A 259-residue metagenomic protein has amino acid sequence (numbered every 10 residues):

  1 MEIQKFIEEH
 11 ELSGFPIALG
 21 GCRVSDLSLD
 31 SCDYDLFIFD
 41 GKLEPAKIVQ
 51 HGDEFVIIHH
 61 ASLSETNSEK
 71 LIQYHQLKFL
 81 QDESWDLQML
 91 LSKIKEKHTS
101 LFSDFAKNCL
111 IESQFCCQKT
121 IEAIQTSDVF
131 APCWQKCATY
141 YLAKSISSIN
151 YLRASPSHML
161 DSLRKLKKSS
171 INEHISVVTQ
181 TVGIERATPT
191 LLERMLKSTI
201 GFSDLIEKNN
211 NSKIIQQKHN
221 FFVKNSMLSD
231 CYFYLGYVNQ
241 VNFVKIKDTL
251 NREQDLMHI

Functional and structural regions predicted by a protein language model:
M1-S84: Metal-dependent nucleotidyltransferase catalytic core
K5-E9, S92, N220: Polar/charged alpha-helical tracts
H10, H51, H59-H60, H75 (+5 more regions): Histidine (H) residue identity feature
I17-A18, S68, L87, I94 (+4 more regions): Generic alpha-helix detector with strongest preference for long hydrophobic helices that associate with membranes
E54-K119, T126: Internal, well-ordered alpha/beta segment that forms a basic, Gly-enriched binding/recognition surface
F105-I259: Conserved nucleotidyltransferase catalytic core and NTase-mimicking acidic/glycine-rich helix/loop elements in nucleic
